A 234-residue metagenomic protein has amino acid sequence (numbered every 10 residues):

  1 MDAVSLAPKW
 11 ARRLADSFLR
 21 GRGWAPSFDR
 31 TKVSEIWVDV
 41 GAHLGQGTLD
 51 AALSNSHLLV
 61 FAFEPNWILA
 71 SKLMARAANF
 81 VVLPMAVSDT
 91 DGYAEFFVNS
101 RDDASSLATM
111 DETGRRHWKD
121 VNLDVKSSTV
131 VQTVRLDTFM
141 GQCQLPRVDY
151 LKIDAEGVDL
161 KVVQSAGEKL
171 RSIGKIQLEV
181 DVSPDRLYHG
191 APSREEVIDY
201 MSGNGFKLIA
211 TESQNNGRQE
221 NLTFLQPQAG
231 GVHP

Functional and structural regions predicted by a protein language model:
M1-P234: Phosphate/nucleotide-binding beta-alpha loop and adjacent structural elements of enzyme active sites
